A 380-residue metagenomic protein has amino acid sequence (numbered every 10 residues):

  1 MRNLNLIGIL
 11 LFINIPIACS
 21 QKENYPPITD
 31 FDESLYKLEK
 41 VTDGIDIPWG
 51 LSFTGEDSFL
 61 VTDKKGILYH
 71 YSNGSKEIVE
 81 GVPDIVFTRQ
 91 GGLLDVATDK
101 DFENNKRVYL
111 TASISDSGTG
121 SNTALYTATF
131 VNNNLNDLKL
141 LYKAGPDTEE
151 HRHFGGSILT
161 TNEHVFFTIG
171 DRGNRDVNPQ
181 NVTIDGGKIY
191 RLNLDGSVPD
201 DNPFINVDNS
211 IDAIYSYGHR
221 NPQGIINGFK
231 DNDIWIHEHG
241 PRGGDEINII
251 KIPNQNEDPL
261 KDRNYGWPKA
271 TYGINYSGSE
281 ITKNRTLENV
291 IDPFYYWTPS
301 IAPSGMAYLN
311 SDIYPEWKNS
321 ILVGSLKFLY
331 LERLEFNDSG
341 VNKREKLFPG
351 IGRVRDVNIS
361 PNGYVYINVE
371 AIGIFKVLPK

Functional and structural regions predicted by a protein language model:
M1-N5: Positively charged n-region of N-terminal signal peptides that target proteins for export
L6-I13: Hydrophobic helical h-region of N-terminal Sec-dependent signal peptides in bacterial secretory/periplasmic proteins
I17-A18: C-terminal motif of bacterial Sec signal peptides marking the signal peptidase cleavage site
E23-R175, N227, N232-G243, P299-S339 (+1 more regions): Acidic, Gly/Ser/Thr-rich repeat motifs that build Ca2+-stabilized beta-propeller blades
N24-I28, G91-L93, D101-E103, D171-K343: Beta-propeller domain segments
E39-T42, K76-P83, N134-K143, P199-F204 (+2 more regions): Beta-propeller fold detector
I45-P48, P83-F87, A144-E150, P199 (+3 more regions): Short coil/turn segments at the loop-to-beta-strand junctions that recur within blades of beta-propeller repeat folds
H219, V341-P361: Conserved blade-ending motifs and adjacent loop-strand segments that build the rim/top face of beta-propeller domains
